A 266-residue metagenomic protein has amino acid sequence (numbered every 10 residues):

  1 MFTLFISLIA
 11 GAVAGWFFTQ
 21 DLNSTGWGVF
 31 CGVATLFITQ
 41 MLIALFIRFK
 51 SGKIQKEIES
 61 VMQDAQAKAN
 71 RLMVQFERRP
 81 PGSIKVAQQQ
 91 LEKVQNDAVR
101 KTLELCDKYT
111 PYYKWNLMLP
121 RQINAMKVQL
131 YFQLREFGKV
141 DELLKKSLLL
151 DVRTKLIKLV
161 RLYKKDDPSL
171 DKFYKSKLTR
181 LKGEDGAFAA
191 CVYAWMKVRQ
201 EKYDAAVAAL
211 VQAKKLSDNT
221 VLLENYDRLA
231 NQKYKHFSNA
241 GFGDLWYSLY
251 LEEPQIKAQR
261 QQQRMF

Functional and structural regions predicted by a protein language model:
M1-T19, V29, V33, F37: Extreme N-terminal leader/anchor segments
S24-N124, L143: N-terminal topogenic membrane-targeting module
M62, F132, L162-K164, V198 (+1 more regions): Specific register positions within alpha-helical solenoid repeats of the TPR/Sel1-like families, i.e., one
A65-A69, R135, K164-S169, E201 (+1 more regions): Short coil/turn linking the two alpha-helices of tandem helical-hairpin repeats
V94-Q95, W115-V192: Alpha-helical adaptor scaffolds
R100-T110, F137-K146, P168-K182, D204-A213 (+1 more regions): Alpha-helical repeat scaffolds
G183-F266: Long, non-transmembrane cytosolic or organellar matrix-exposed soluble domains/tails of integral membrane proteins
